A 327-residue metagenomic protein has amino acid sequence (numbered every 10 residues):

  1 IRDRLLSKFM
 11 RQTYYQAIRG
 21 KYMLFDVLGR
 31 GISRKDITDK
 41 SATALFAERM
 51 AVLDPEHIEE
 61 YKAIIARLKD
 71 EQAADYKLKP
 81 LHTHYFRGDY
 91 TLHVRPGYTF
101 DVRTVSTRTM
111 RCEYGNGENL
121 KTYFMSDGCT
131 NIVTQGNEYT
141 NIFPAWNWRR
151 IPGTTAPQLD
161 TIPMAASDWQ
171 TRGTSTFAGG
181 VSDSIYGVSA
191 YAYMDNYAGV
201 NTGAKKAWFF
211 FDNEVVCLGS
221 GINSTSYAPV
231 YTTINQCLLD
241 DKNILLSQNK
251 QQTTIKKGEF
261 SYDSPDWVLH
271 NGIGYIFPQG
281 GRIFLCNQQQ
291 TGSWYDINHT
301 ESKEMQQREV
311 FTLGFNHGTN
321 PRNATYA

Functional and structural regions predicted by a protein language model:
D3-Y326: Extended polysaccharide-engagement surfaces of secreted carbohydrate-active enzymes
